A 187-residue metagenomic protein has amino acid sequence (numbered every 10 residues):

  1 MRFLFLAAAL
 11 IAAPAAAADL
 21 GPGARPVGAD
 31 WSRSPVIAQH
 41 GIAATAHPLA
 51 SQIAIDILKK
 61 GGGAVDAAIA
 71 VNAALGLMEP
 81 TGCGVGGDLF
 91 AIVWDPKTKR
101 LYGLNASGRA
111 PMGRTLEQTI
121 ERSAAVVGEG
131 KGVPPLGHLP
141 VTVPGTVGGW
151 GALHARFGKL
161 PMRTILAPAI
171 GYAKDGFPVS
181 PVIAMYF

Functional and structural regions predicted by a protein language model:
M1-A7: Sec-dependent signal peptide recognition, specifically the positively charged N-region followed immediately by
A12-P14: N-terminal signal peptide c-region/cleavage motif recognized by signal peptidases
A18-Q52, A64-V65, I69-F187: Noncatalytic scaffold domains of N-terminal-nucleophile
I55-D56: Surface-exposed charged/polar residues within alpha-helices that form helix-capping/stabilizing sites and interaction
